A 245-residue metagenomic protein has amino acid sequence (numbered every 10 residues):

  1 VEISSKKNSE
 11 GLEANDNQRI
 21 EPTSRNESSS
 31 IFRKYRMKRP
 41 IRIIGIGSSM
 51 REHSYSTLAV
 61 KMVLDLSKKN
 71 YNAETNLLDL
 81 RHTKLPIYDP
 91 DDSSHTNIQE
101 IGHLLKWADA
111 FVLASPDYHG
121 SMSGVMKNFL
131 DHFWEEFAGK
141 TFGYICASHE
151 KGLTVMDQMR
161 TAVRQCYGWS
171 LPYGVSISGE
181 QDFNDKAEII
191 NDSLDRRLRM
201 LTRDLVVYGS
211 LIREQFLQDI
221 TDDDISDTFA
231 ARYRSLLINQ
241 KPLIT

Functional and structural regions predicted by a protein language model:
V1-K34: N-terminal amphipathic/basic-hydrophobic helices that include classical n-h-c signal peptides and signal-anchor
F32-Y35, L171-T245: Glycine-rich phosphate/pyrophosphate-binding loop and the adjoining helix
Y35, R39-N70: N-terminal beta1-alpha1 ligand-phosphate binding loop
R42, E74, T141: Residues at the starts of beta-strands that form the adenosine-phosphate
N70-N76, G168: A generic structural motif
L80-H95: N-terminal beta-loop-helix "entrance" segment that forms/cooperates in small-molecule cofactor or anionic ligand
S93-W169: Helix-loop-strand module that forms the ligand-binding subsite of alpha/beta enzymes
